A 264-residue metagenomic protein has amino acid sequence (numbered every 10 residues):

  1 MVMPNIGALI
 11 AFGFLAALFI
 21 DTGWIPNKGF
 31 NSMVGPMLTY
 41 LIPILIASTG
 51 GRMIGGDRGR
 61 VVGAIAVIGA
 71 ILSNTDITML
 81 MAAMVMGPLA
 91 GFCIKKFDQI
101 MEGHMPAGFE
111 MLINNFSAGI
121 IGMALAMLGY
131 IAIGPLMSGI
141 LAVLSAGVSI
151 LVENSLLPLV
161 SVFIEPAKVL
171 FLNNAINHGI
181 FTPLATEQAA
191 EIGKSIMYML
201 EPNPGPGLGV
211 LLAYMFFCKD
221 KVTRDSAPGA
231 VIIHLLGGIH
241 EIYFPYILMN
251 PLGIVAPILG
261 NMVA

Functional and structural regions predicted by a protein language model:
M1-A264: Pore-lining transmembrane helices
